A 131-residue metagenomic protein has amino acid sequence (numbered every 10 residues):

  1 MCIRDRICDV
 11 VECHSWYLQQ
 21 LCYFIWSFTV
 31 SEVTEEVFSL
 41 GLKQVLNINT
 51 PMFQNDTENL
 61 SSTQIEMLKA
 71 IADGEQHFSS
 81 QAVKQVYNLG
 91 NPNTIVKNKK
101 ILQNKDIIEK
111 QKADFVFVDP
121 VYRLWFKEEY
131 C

Functional and structural regions predicted by a protein language model:
R4-P51, K112: Amphipathic alpha-helical "lid/sensor" segments that cap RecA-like P-loop NTPase cores
N47-C131: C-terminal leucine-rich, beta-strand-based interaction scaffolds used for sensing/assembly
